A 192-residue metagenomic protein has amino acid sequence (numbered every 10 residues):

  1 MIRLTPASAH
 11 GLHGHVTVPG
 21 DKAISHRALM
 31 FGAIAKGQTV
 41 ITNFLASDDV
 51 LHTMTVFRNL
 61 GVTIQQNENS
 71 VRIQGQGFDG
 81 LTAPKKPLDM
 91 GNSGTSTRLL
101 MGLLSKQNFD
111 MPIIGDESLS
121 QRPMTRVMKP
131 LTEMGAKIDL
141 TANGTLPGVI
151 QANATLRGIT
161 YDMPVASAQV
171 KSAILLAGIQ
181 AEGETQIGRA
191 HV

Functional and structural regions predicted by a protein language model:
M1-H191: Structural preference for solvent-exposed beta-strand-turn elements and adjacent flexible terminal/loop segments within
